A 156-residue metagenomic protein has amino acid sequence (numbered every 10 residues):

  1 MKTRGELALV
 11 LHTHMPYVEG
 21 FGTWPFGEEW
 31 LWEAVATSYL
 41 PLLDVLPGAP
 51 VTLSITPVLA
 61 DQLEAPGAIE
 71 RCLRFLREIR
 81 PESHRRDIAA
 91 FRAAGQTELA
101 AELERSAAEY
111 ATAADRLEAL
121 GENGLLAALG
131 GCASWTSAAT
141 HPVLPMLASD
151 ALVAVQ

Functional and structural regions predicted by a protein language model:
M1-V51, P57-L125: N-terminal regions that are enriched for targeting/export leaders and immediately downstream pro/stem segments
V10, C132-H141: Core alpha/beta catalytic barrel or barrel-like domain that forms the active/cofactor pocket in diverse metabolic
M15-P16, A138-L144: Conserved radical SAM core fold
V51-T52, W135: A local structural micro-motif
T56-V58, A139-T140: Beta-hairpin (beta-strand-turn-beta-strand) motif
E122-G131, V153-Q156: Structured alpha-helical segments in the cores of large, soluble enzyme domains
L144-Q156: Alpha-helical scaffold elements lining the catalytic groove of polysaccharide deacetylases
